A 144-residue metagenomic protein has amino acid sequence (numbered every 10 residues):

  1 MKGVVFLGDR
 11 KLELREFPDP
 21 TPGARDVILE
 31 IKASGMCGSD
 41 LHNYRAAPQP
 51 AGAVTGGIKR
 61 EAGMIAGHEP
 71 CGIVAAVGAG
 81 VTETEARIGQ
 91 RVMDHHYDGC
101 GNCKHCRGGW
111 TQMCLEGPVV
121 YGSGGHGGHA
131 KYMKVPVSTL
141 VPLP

Functional and structural regions predicted by a protein language model:
M1-V4: Short structural boundary motif marking the start of a folded domain
L7, P18-D19, T55, E61-G67 (+2 more regions): Short Gly/Pro-enriched turn/cap motifs at secondary-structure boundaries
R10-L14, G38-S39: Short N-terminal binding/cap micro-motifs at the start of the first secondary-structure element
P20-S34, Q49-K104, T139, P144: Glycine-rich beta-strand-centered segment in the early N-terminal region that forms part of a ligand/cofactor-binding
L41, E85, C114-L115: Short, solvent-exposed secondary-structure boundary/capping segments
H42-P50: Short Gly/aromatic-enriched secondary-structure transition segments
H96-A130: Phosphate-binding beta-alpha-beta segment of Rossmann-like dinucleotide-binding domains, i.e., the NAD(P)
G128, M133-P144: Extended interfacial segments that mediate partner engagement and assembly in macromolecular machines
